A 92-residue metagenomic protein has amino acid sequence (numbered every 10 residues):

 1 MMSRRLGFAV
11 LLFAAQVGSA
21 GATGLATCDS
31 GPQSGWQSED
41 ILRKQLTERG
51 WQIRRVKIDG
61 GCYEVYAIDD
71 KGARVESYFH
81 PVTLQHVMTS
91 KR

Functional and structural regions predicted by a protein language model:
M1-A22: Classic N-terminal secretory signal peptides
A20-S30: Cleaved targeting-peptide boundary
D29-Q52: Short, non-transmembrane alpha-helical segments in secretory-pathway proteins
G60-E64: Surface-exposed aromatic
V65-I68, F79: Conserved histidines in hydrophobic membrane contexts and catalytic metal-binding motifs
D70-G72: Glycine-centered tight beta-turn/hairpin loop motif at sheet-sheet or coil-to-beta transitions
V75-V87: A short, surface-exposed beta-strand/turn
S90-R92: Short, solvent-exposed mixed-charge patches
